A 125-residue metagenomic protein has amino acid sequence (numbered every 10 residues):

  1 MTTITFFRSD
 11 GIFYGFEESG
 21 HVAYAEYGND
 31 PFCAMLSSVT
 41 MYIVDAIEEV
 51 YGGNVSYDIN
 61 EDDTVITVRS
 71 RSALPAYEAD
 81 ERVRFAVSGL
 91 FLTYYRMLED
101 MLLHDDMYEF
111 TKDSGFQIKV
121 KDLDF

Functional and structural regions predicted by a protein language model:
M1-D30, D45-F125: N-terminal intrinsically disordered, cationic/polar leader segments that include organellar targeting peptides
F32-L36: Short, conserved glycine- and acidic-residue-centered signature motifs in active-site or ligand-binding loops
